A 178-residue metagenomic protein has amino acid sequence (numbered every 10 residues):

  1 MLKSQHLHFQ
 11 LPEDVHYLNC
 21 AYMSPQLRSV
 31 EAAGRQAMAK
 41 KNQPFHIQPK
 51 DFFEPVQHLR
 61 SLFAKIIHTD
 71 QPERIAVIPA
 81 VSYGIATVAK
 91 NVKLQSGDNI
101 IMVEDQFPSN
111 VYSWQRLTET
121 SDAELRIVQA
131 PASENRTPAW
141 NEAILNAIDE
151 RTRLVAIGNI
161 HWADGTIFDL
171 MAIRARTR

Functional and structural regions predicted by a protein language model:
M1-R178: Pyridoxal 5′-phosphate
